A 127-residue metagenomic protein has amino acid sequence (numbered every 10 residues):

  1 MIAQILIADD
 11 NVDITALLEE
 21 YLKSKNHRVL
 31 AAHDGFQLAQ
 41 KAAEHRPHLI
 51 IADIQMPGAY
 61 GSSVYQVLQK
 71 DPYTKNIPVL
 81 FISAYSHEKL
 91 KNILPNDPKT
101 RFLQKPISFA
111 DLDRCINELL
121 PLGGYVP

Functional and structural regions predicted by a protein language model:
A8-D9, A32, I50: Conserved sequence signature across two-component system core domains
T15, P57, H87: The feature encodes the CheY-like receiver
A16-S24: Charged docking surfaces used in two-component/phosphorelay signaling
N26-H33, K41: Short hydrophobic/Thr-rich beta-strand motif most characteristic of the beta2 strand and flanking loop of CheY-like
D34, Y60-Q66: Acidic catalytic/metal-coordinating carboxylates
D53, S83: Active-site residues of response regulator receiver
G61, K70, A84, N92-L103: As written
I107-I116, G124: C-terminal output helix
